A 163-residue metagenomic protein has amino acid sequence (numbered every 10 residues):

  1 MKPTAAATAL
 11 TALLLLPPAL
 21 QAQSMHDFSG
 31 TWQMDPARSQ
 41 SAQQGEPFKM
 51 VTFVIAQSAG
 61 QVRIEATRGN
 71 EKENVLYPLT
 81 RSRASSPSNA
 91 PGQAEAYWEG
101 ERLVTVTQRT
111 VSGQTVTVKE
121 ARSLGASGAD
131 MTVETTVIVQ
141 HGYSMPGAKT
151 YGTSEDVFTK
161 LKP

Functional and structural regions predicted by a protein language model:
M1-A5: Positively charged n-region of N-terminal signal peptides that target proteins for export
A7-P18: Bacterial N-terminal signal peptides
A22-P163: Hydrophobic small-molecule pocket/channel-lining residues, especially in calycin-type beta-barrels
